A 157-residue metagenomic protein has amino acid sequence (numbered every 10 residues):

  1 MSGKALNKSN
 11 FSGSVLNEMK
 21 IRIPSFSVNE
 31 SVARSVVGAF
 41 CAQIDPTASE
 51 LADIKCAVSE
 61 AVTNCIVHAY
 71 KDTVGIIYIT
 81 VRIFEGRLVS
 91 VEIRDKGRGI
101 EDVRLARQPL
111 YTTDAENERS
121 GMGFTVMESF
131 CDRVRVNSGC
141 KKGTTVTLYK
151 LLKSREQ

Functional and structural regions predicted by a protein language model:
M1-K20, C65-Q157: Conserved beta-strand-loop-beta-strand hairpin that lines the nucleotide-binding pocket of ATP/GTP-utilizing enzymes
E18-I23, I44-T47: A short, mixed-charge helix-start or loop-turn motif at secondary-structure junctions
K20-V32: STAS-typified acidic loop motif
S31-S59: Conserved short strand/loop->alpha-helix "switch" segment adjacent to the catalytic nucleotide/phosphoryl-transfer site
E60-N64: Conserved polar catalytic motif of the HATPase_c/GHKL fold
